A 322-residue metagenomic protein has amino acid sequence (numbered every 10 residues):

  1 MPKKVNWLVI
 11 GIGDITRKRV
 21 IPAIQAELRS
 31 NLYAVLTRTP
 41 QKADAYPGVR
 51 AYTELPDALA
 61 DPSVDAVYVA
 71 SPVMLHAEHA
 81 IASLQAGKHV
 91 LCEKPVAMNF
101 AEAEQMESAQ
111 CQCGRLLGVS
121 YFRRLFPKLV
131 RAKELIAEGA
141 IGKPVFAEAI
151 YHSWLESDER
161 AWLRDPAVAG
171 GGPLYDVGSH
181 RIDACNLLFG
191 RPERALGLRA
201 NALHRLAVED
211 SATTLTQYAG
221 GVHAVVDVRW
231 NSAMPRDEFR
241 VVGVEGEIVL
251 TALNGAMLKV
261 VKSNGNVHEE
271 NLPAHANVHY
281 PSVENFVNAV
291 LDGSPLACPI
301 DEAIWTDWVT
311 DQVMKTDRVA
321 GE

Functional and structural regions predicted by a protein language model:
M1-K4, A66-Y68, V287-E322: C-terminal helix-rich "cap/oligomerization" subdomain common to oxidoreductases
M1-Y46: N-terminal Rossmann-like dinucleotide-binding module
I15, P273-E284: Active-site loop of classical SDR/Rossmann-like NAD(P)-dependent oxidoreductases, centered on the catalytic Tyr-X3-Lys
V49-S108: Beta-loop-alpha module in the N-terminal Rossmann-like domain of NAD(P)-dependent dehydrogenases, especially those
C92, L117-V119, L250: Hydrophobic residues in well-ordered beta-strands that form the structural core
E104-R123, G142-A147: Rossmann-fold dehydrogenase core element
R123-L198, A202-R205, A320: Predominantly a Rossmann-like dinucleotide-binding segment in NAD(P)-dependent oxidoreductases
D183-G255, V283-S294, D311: Contiguous beta-strand/loop segments that form the cofactor/metal-binding neighborhood of enzyme cores
